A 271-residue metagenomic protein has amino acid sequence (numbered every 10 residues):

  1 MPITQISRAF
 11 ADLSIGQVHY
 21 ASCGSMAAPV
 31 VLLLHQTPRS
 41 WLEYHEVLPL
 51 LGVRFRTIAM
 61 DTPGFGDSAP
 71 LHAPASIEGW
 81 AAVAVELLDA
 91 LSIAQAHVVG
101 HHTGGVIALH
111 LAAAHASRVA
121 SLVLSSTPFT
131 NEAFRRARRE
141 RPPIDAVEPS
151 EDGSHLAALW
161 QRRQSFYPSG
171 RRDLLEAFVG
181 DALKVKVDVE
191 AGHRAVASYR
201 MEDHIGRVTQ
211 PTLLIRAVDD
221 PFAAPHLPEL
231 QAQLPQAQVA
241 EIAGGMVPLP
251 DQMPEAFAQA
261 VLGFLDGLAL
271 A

Functional and structural regions predicted by a protein language model:
M1-L32, V53-F55, I93-A94, Q252 (+1 more regions): Alpha/beta-hydrolase fold catalytic core
G16-A69: Conserved HGGG/HGGXW glycine-rich cap/lid loop of the alpha/beta-hydrolase fold
L42-P49, I58-V99, T103, E255-Q259: Active-site loop/oxyanion-hole signature of alpha/beta-hydrolase fold enzymes
L109-A113, V119-E151: Flexible "cap/lid" loop of the alpha/beta hydrolase fold
F134, P149-R207: Conserved alpha/beta-hydrolase catalytic His-Asp/Glu region
V208, L214-R216: Short beta-strand/loop motif that positions the catalytic acidic residue of the alpha/beta-hydrolase fold
P221-H226: Conserved alpha/beta-hydrolase "acid-adjacent" motif
A237-A271: Catalytic active-site module of serine/aspartate enzymes centered on a nucleophile-bearing elbow/loop
